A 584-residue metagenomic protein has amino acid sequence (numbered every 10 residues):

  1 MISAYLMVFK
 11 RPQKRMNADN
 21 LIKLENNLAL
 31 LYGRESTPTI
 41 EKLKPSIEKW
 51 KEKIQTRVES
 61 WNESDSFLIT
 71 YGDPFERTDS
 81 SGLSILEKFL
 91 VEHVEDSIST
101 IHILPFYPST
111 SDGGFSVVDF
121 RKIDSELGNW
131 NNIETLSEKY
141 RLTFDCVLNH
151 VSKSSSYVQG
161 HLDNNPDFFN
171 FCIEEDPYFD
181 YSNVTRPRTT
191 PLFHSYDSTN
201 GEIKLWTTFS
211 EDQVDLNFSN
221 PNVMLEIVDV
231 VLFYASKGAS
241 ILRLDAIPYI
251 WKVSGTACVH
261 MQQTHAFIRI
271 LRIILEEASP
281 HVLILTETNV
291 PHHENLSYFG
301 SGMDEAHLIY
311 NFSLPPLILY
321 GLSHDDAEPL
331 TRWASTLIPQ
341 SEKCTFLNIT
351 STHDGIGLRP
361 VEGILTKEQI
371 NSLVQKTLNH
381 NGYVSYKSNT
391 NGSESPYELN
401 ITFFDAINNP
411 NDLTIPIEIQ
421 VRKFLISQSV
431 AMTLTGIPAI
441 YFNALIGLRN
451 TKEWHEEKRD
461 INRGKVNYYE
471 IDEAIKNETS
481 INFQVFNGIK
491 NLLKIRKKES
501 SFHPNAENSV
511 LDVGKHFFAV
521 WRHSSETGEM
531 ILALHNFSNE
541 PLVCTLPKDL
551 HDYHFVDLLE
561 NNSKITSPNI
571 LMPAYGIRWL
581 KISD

Functional and structural regions predicted by a protein language model:
N17-N220, M224-L225, S236, I247-L322 (+1 more regions): Acidic/aromatic-lined carbohydrate-recognition and catalytic surfaces of CAZymes acting on diverse glycans
I98, A239, G436-I437: A structural motif
I103, D145, I227, Y234 (+6 more regions): Conserved, mostly hydrophobic/aromatic
D167, I173-P177, R269-T402, N462: Glycan-recognition surfaces
Q340-S341, F346-L347, S351, I356-I531 (+1 more regions): Loop/helix patches that line or flank the sugar-binding groove of alpha-linked glycan CAZymes
F537-H551: Surface-exposed beta-strand/loop patches in extracellular or lumenal glycoproteins
K548-E560: Solvent-exposed beta-hairpin/edge-strand motifs
P568-D584: C-terminal beta-strand-rich structural cap/linker in extracellular carbohydrate-active enzymes
